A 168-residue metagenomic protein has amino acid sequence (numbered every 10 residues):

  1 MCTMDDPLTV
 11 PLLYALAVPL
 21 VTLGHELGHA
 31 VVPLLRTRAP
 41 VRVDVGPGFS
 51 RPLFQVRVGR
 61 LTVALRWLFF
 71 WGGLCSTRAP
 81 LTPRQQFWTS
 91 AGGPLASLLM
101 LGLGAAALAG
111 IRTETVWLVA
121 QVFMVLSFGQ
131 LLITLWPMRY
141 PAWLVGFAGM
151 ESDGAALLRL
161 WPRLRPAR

Functional and structural regions predicted by a protein language model:
M1-T37, S97-L126: Long, highly hydrophobic alpha-helical transmembrane signal-anchor segments
D5-D6, D44, D153: Acidic-enriched, low-complexity/disordered segments with a strong bias for Aspartate over Glutamate
P11-A79: Small-residue-rich helix-interface/hinge motifs
A79-A167: Hydrophobic transmembrane alpha-helical segments that form the core helix bundle of multi-pass membrane enzymes
